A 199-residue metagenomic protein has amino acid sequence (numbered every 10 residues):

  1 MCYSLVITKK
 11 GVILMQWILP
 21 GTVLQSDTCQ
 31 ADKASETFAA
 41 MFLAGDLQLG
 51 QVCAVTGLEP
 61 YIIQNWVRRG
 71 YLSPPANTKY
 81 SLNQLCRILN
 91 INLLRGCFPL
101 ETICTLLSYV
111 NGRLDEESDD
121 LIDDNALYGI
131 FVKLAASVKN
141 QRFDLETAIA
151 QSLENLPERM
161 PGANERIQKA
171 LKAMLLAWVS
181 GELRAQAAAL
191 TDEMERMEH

Functional and structural regions predicted by a protein language model:
C2-N111: Basic helix-turn-helix/winged-helix DNA-binding cores and closely related short helical interaction motifs
G112-H199: Intrinsically disordered, low-complexity, charge-dense segments enriched in Lys/Arg and Glu/Asp interspersed
